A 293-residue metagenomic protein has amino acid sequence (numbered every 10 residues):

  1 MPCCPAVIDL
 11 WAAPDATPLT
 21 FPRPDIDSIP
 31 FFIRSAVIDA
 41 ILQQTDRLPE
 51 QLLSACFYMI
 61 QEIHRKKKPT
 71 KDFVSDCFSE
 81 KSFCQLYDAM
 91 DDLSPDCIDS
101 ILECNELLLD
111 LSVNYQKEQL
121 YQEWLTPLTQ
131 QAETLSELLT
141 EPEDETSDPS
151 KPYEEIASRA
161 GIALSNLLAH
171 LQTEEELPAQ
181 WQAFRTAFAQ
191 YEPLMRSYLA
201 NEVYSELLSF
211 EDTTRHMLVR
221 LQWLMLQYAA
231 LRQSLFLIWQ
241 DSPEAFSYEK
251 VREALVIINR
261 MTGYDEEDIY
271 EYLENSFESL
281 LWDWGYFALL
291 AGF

Functional and structural regions predicted by a protein language model:
M1-P5: Well-ordered mid-protein domain cores that form the structural environment of catalytic cofactors
V7-C104: Charged, amphipathic alpha-helical linkers/stalks
E62-F293: Hydrophobic, aromatic-lined core segments that form the binding pocket/scaffold for planar heteroaromatic ligands
